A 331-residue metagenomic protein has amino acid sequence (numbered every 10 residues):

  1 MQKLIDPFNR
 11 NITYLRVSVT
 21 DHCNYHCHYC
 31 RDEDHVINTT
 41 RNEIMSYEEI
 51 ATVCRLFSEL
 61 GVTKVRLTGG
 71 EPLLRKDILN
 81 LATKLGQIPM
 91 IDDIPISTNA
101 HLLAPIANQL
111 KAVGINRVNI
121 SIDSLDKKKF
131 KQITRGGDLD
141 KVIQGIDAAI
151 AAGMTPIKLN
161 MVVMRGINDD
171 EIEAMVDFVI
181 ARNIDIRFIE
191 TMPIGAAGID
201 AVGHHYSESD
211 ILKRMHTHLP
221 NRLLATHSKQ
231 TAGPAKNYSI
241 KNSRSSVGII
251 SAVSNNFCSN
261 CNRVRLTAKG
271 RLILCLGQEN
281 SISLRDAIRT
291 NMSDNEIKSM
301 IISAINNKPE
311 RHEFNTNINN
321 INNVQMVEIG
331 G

Functional and structural regions predicted by a protein language model:
M1-Y14, D177, A181, T191-G331: Auxiliary Fe-S-binding modules of radical SAM enzymes
P7-Y47: Canonical Radical SAM [4Fe-4S] cluster-binding loop centered on the CxxxCxxC motif and its immediate flanking residues
V19, L67, G270: Conserved, mostly hydrophobic/aromatic
Y25, K127-K128, N256, I282: Glycine-centered loop/turn positions within well-structured domains that cap or flank conserved ligand/cofactor-binding
H26, C30, R75, K128 (+3 more regions): Residues that scaffold the ATP/ADP-binding catalytic core of kinase and kinase-like folds
V36-T40, D126-I133, G195-I199, S283-L284: A short acidic, helix-capping loop that chelates divalent metal ions and anchors anionic groups
I44-R66, L74-I189: Radical SAM/AdoMet-radical enzyme domain recognition
E71: Conserved G/P- and acidic residue-centered "switch" motifs that form tight phosphate/ATP-binding loops in soluble
